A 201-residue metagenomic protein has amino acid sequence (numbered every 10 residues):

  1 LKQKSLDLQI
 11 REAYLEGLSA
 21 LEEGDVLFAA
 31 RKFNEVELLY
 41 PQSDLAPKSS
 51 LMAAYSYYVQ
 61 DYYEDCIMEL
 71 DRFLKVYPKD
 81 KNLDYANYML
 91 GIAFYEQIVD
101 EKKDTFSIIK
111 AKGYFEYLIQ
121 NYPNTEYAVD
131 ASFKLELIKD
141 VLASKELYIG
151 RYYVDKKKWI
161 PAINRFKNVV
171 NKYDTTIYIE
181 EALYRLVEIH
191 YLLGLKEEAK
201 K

Functional and structural regions predicted by a protein language model:
L1-K201: Acidic, polar-rich low-complexity tracts and alpha-helical solenoid repeat scaffolds
